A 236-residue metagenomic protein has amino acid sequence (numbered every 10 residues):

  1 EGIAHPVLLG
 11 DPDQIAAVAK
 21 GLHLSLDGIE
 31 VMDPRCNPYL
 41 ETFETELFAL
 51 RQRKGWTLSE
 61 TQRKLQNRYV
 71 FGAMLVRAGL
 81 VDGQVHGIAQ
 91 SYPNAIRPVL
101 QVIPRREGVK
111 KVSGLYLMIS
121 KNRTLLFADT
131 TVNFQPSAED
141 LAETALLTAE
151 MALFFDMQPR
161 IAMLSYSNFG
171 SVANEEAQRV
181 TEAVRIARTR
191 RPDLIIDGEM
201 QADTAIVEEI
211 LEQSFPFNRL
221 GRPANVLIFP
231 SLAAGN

Functional and structural regions predicted by a protein language model:
E1-N236: Anion-binding alpha/beta catalytic cores of soluble intermediary-metabolism enzymes, centered on
